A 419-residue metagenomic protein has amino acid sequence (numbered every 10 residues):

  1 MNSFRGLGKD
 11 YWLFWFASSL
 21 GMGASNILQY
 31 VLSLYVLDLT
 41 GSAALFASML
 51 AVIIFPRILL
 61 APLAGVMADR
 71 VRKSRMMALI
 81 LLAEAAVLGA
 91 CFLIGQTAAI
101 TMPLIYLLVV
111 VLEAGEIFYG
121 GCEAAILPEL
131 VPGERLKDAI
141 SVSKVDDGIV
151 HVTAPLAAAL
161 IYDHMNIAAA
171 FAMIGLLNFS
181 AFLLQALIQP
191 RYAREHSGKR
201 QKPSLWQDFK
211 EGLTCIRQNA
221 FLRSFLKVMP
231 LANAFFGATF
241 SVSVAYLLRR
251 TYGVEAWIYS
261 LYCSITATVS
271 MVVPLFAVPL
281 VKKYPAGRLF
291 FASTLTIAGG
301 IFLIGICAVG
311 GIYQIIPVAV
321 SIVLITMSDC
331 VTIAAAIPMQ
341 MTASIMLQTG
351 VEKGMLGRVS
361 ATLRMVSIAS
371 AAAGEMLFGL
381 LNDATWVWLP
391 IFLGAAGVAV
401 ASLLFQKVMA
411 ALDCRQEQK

Functional and structural regions predicted by a protein language model:
N2-P56, Q218-T266: Helix-loop boundary and gating motifs at the non-cytosolic
G8, L39-T40, R70, A99 (+6 more regions): Helix-loop interface residues and adjacent transmembrane-helix termini in multi-pass membrane transporters, primarily
L13-F14, I100-L108, Y313-P317, S321-T326: Short hydrophobic/alpha-helical segments at membrane-entry points of transmembrane helices in Major Facilitator
L13-Q29, I53-V66, R72-V87, L104-M165 (+5 more regions): Substrate-agnostic recognition of the 12-TM MFS/MFS-like secondary transporter fold
S33, L88-G95, A158, Y162 (+7 more regions): Structural signal for membrane-spanning alpha-helices in multi-pass inner-membrane proteins, emphasizing helix cores
S33-L39, F92-T97, T153-I174, R250-T251 (+1 more regions): Transmembrane alpha-helix termini and helix-breaking/packing motifs in multi-pass membrane transporters
L59-L63, M76-I80, A90, K210 (+3 more regions): C-terminal transmembrane bundle of multi-pass solute transporters/carriers
A125, E129, F171-Q201, Q406-K419: Helix-loop junctions on the cytosolic side of multi-pass membrane transporters, especially the intracellular loop
